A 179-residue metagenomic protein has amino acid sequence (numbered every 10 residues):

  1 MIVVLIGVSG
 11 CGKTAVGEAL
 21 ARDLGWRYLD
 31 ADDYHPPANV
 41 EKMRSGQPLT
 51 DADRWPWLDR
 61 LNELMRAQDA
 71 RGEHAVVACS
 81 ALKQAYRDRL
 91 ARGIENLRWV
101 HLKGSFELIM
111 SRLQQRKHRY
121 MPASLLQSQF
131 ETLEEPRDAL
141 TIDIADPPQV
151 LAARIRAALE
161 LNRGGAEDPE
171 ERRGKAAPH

Functional and structural regions predicted by a protein language model:
L5: Hydrophobic anchor at the beta1->P-loop junction of P-loop NTPases
V8: P-loop (Walker A) phosphate-binding loop of NTP-binding proteins
K13: Conserved lysine of the Walker
E18-E63: Conserved substrate/cofactor phosphate-moiety recognition/catalytic segment in nucleotide-dependent phosphotransferases
A52-I94, L102: Glycine-rich phosphate-binding loop used to anchor ATP phosphates in small-molecule kinases, encompassing both
G93-R112: Conserved phosphate-donor/acceptor-positioning beta-strand/loop module used by diverse small-molecule
Q114-R156: Small-molecule kinase domains that catalyze NTP-dependent phosphoryl transfer to phosphate-bearing small molecules
G164-H179: Short, low-complexity, charge-dense intrinsically disordered segments
